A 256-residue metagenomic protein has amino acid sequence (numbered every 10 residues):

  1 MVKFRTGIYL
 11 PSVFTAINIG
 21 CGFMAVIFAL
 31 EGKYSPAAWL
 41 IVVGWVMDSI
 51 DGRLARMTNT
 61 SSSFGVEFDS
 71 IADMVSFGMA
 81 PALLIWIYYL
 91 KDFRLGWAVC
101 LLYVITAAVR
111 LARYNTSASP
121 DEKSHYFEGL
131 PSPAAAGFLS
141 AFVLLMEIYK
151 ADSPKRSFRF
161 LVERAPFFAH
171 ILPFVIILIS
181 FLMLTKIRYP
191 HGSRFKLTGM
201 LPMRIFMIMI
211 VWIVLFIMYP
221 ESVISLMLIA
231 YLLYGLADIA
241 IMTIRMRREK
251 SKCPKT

Functional and structural regions predicted by a protein language model:
M1-S49, D238, R248, T256: Topogenic membrane-insertion module of multi-pass membrane proteins
M1-T6, L30-P36, R56-V66, R94-A98 (+3 more regions): Short juxtamembrane and helix-loop transition motifs at transmembrane-helix boundaries in membrane proteins
T6, P11-T15, A38, M57-Y114: Multi-pass membrane catalytic core of lipid/isoprenoid biosynthesis enzymes
G20-M24, M79-A82, F206-L215: Hydrophobic, membrane-inserted alpha-helices
M24-W39, V75, M79-A98, F142-I171 (+1 more regions): Helix-coil boundary and interhelical linker segments in multi-pass alpha-helical membrane proteins
W45-I50, V104-L111, F181, I229-A240: Alpha-helical transmembrane segments and their membrane-interface exit regions
R53-S62, A108-S124, G129, L184-G192: C-terminal ends of transmembrane helices
S124-T256: C-terminal membrane-associated helical module and adjoining short loops/tails
